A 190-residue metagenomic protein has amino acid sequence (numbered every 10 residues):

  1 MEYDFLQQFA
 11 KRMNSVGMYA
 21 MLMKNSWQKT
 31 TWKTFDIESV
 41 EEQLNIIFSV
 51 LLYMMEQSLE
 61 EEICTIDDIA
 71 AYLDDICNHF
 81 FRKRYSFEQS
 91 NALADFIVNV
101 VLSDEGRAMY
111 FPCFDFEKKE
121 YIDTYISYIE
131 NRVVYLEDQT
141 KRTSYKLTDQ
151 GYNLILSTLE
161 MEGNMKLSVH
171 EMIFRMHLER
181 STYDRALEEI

Functional and structural regions predicted by a protein language model:
M1-L44: Intrinsically disordered, low-complexity serine/threonine- and proline-rich regulatory segments
E2-R12, V16, S86, S90 (+2 more regions): Intrinsic-disorder-associated interaction segments
V16-Y19, N25, H79, K83 (+3 more regions): Surface-exposed polar/charged interaction patches
E41-I66, A92-D95, I173-I190: Positively charged, polyanion-binding regions of nucleic-acid-associated proteins
T65-R82: DNA-recognition alpha helix
F80-E130: Charge-enriched amphipathic alpha-helical scaffolds
I129-I190: Extended alpha-helical scaffolds
